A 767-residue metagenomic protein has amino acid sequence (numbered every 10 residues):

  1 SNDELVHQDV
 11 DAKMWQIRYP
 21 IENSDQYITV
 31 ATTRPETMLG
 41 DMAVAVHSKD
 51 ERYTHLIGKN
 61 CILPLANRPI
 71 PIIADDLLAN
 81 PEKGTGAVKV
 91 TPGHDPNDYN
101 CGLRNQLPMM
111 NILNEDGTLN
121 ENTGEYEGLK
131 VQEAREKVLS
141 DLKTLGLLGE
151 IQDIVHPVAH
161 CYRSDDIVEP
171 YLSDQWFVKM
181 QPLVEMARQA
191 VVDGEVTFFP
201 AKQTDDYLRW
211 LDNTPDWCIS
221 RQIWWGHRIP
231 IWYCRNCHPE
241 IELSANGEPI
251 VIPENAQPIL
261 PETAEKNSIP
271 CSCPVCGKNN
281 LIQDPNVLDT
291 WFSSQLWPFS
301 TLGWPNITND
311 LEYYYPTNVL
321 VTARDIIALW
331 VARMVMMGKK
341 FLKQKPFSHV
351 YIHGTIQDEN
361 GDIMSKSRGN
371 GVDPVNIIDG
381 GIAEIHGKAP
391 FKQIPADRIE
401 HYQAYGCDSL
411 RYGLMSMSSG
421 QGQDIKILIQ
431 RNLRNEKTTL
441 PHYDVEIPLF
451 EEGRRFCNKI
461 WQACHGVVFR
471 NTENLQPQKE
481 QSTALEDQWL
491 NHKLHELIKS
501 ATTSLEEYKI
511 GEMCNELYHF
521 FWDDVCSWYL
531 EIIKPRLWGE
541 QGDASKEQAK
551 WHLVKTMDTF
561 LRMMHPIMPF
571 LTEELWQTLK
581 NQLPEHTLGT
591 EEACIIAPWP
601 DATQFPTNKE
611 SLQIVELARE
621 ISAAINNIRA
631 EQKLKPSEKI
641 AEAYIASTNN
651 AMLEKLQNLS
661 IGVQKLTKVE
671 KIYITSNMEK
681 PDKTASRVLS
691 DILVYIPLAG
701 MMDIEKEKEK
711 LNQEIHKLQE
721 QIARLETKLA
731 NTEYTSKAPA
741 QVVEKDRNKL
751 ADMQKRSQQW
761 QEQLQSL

Functional and structural regions predicted by a protein language model:
S1-D116, M186, A190-S220, W224 (+8 more regions): NTP-handling and nucleic-acid-processing catalytic cores
S1-I28, K83-P239, I326, D362 (+4 more regions): Residue patterns forming the tRNA-binding/recognition surfaces of aminoacyl-tRNA synthetases and related DALR
Q16, R209, N213-F292, L296 (+4 more regions): Feature 926 captures the class I aminoacyl-tRNA synthetase adenylation module centered on the KMSKS loop
I28-T32, T37-G40, V44-V46, A87-V90 (+9 more regions): Short hydrophobic-aromatic micro-motifs
K49, L302-T308, G338-P346, G420-D424 (+1 more regions): Short helix-capping/linker segments at secondary-structure and domain boundaries
L311-D325, I394, I399: A short glycine/serine-rich beta->alpha loop
